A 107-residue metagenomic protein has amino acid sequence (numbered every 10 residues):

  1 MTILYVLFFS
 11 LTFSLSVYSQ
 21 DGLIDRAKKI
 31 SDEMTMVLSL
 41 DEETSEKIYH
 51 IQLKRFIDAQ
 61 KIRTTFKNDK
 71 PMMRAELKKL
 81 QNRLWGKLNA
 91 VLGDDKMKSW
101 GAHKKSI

Functional and structural regions predicted by a protein language model:
M1-I24: Bacterial Sec-dependent N-terminal signal peptides
Y18-I107: Charge-rich (acidic/polar
